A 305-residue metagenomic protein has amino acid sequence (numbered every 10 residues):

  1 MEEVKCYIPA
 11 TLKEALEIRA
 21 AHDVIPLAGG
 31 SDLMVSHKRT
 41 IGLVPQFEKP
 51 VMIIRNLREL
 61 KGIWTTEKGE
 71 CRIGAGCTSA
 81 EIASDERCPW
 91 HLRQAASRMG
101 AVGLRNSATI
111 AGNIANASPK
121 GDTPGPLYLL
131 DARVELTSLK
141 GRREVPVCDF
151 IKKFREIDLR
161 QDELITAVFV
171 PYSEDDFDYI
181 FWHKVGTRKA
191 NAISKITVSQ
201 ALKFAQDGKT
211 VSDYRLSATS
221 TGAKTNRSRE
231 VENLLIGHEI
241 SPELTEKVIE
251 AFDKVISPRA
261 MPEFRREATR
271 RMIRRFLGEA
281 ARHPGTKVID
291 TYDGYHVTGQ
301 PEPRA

Functional and structural regions predicted by a protein language model:
M1-A305: C-terminal structural segment of proteins
